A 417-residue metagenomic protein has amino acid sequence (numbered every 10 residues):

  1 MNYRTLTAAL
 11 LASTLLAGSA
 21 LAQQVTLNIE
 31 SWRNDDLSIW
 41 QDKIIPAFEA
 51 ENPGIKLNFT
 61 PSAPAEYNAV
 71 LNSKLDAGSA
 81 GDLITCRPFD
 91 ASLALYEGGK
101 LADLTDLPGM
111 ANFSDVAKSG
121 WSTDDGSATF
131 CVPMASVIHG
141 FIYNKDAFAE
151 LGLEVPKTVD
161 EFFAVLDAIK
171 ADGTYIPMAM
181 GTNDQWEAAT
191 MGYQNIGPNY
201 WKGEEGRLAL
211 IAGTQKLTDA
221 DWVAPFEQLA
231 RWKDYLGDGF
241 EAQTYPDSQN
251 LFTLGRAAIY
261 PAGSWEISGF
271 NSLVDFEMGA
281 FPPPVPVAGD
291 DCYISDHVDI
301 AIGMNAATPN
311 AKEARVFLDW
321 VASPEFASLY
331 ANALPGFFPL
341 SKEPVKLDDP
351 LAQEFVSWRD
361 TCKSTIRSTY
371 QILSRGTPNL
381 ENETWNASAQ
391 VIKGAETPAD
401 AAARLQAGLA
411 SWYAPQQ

Functional and structural regions predicted by a protein language model:
P46-V116, D146-K157, L251, A258-I259 (+5 more regions): Extracytoplasmic "Venus flytrap"/periplasmic binding protein-like
A50, K56, A149, G173 (+1 more regions): Conserved C-terminal helix/tail region of periplasmic/extracytoplasmic solute-binding proteins
G81-D82, A111-A147, I176-M180, D290-I294 (+1 more regions): A structural signal for short loop-to-beta-strand junctions that line the ligand-binding cleft of periplasmic/secreted
R87-H139, F163, T190-Y193, G279-F281 (+2 more regions): Hinge/lid segment of periplasmic solute-binding proteins
F89, L93-A94, V116, G263-E277 (+2 more regions): C-terminal lobe and pocket-closing loops of periplasmic/extracytoplasmic Venus-flytrap solute-binding proteins
A102-V116, P198-A224, S272-L273, V285-I294 (+2 more regions): Short, solvent-exposed loop/beta-turn-alpha elements that line the ligand-binding surface or hinge of extracytoplasmic
G126-M134, H139, F163-T214, A257: Extracytoplasmic/periplasmic solute-binding protein
L166-A168, D172, I211-E241: Glycine-centered hinge/linker elements that transmit conformational signals in sensory and ligand-binding systems
